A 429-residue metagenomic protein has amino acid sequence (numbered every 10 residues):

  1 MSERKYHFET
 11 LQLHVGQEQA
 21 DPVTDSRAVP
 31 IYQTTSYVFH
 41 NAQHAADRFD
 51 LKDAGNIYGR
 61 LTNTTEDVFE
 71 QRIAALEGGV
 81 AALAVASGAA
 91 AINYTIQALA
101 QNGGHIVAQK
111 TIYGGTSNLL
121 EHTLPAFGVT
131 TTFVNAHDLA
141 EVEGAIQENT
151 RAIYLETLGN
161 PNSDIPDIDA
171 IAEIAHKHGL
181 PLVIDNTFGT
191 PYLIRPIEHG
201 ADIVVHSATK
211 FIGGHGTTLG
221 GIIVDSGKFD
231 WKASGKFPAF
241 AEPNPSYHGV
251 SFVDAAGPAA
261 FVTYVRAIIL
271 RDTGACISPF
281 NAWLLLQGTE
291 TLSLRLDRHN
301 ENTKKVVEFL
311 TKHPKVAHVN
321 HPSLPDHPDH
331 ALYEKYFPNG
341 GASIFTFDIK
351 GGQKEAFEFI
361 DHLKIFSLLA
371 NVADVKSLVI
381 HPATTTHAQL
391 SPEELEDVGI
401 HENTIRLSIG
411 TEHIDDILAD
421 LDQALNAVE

Functional and structural regions predicted by a protein language model:
S2, E121, E148, R295 (+2 more regions): PLP-dependent enzyme catalytic core of the Aspartate aminotransferase-like
S2-N63, Q71-R72: N-terminal "arm"/small-domain region of PLP-dependent enzymes with the aminotransferase-like
S2-R4, G16-A20, A82-H313: Conserved PLP-enzyme active-site core in the AAT-like
N41-N93, G115-H122: Conserved N-terminal alpha-helix of the aminotransferase class I/II PLP-enzyme fold
I153, G221-I223, V319, F345 (+1 more regions): Well-ordered beta-strand positions enriched in small/hydrophobic/aromatic, beta-favoring residues
L158, T187-G189, L324, K350 (+1 more regions): Active-site beta-loop-alpha junctions enriched in small/polar residues
V224, T346-D348, S408-G410: Short hydrophobic/aromatic beta-strand micro-patches that form the beta-sheet surface supporting nucleotide- or nucleic
T273-C276, F280-A282, Q287, T291 (+5 more regions): Conserved small-domain helix->loop->beta segment predominantly found in fold-type I
